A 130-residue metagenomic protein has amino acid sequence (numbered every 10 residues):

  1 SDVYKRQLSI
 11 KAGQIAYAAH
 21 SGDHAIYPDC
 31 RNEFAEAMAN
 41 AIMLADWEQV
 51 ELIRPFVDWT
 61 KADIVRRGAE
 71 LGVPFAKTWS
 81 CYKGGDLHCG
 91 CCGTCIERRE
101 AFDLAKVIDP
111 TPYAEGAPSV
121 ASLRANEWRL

Functional and structural regions predicted by a protein language model:
D2-Y4: Short, small-residue-biased leader/transition segments that mark boundaries at the very start of proteins
Q7-A12: Glycine-rich phosphate-binding loop signature in dinucleotide/nucleotide-binding domains
I15, A19-L87: Catalytic subdomain that performs nucleotidyl-dependent activation
I26, L87, G93-G116, V120: Iron-sulfur (Fe-S) cluster-binding segments and ferredoxin-like electron-carrier domains, especially [2Fe-2S]
C92-T94, R129-L130: Amphipathic, soluble alpha/beta structural segments
G116-L130: Conserved catalytic region of serine esterases and O-acyltransferases that act on ester linkages in lipids
